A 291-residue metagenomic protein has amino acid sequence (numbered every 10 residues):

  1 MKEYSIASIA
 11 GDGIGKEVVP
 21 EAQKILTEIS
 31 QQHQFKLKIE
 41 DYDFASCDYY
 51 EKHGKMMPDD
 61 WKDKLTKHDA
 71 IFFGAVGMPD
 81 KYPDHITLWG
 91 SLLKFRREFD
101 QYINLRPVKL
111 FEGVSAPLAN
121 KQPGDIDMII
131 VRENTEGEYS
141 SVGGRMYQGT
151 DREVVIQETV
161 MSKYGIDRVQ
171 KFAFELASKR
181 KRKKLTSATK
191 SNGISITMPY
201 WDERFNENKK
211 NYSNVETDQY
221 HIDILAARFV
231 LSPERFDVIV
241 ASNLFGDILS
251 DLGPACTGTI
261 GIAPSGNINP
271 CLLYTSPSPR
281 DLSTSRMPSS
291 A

Functional and structural regions predicted by a protein language model:
K2-E40: N-terminal phosphate-binding or glycine-rich loops at protein starts, especially the Walker A/P-loop of NTPases
S8-E21, D151-H221: Glycine-rich phosphate/diphosphate-binding loop of Rossmann-like nucleotide-binding domains
D12-G15, D69, V131, A173 (+1 more regions): Buried hydrophobic positions in well-ordered alpha/beta secondary-structure cores of metabolic enzymes
Y42, S46-K62, D202-N211, E216-D237: N-terminal small/polar loop signature for handling phosphorylated ligands or for N-terminal nucleophile
Y49-I156, L244: N-terminal glycine-rich phosphate/adenylate-binding segment common to multiple enzyme folds
K64-D80, V215-L272: Glycine-rich phosphate-binding loop
Y274-D281: Conserved small/polar residues in nucleotide/adenosyl-binding loops
M287-A291: Hydrophobic alpha-helical segments, chiefly the membrane-spanning helices and signal/signal-anchor peptides
